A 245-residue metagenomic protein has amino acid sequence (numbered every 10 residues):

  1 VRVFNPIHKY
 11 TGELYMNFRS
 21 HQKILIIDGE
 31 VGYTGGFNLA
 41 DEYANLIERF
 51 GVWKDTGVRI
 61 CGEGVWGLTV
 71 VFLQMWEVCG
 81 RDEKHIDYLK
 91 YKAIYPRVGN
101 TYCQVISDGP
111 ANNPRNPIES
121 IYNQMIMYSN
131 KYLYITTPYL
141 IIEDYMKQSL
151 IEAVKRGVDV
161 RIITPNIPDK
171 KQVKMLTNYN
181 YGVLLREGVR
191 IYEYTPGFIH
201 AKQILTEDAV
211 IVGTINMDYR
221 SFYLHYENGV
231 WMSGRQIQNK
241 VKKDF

Functional and structural regions predicted by a protein language model:
V1-F245: Charged, low-complexity intrinsically disordered terminal segments
